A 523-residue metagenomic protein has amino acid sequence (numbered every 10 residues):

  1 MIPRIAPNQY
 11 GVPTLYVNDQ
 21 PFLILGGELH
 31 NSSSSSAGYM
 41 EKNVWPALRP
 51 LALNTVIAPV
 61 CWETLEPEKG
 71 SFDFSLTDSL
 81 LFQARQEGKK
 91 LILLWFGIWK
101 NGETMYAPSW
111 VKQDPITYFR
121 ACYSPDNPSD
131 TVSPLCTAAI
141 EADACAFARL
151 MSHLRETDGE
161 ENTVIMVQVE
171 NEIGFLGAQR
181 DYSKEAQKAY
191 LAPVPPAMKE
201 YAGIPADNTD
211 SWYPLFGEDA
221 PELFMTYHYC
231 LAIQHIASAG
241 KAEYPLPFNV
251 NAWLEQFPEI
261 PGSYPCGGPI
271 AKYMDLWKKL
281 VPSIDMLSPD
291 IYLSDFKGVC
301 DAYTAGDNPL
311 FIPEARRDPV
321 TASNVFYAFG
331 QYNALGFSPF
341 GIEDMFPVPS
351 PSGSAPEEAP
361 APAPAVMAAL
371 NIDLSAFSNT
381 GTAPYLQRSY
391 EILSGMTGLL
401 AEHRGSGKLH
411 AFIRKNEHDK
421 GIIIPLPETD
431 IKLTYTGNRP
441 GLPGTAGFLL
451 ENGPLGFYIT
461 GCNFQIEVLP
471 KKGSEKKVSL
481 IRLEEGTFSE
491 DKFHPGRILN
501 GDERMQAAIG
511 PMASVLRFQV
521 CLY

Functional and structural regions predicted by a protein language model:
M1-N54: N-terminal carbohydrate-binding accessory modules
I24-S36, P59-T77, S124-C145, H153 (+5 more regions): The substrate-binding groove and active-site-proximal loops of carbohydrate-active enzymes, especially glycoside
S32-P50, P265-L280, F296-V299, A322-V325: Short, acidic/polar
M40-T117, T226-E243: Aromatic-lined substrate-binding rim segments of carbohydrate-active enzymes
R85, K89, H235-P245, K272-P384: Catalytic-core region of carbohydrate-active enzymes that cleave or remodel glycosidic bonds
I116-M274: Polysaccharide-binding and catalytic clefts of secreted carbohydrate-active enzymes
F326-V468: Aromatic- and carboxylate-lined catalytic core of secreted/periplasmic carbohydrate-active enzymes
L426-P443, G447, L455-Y523: C-terminal beta-sandwich/jelly-roll accessory domains of carbohydrate-active enzymes
